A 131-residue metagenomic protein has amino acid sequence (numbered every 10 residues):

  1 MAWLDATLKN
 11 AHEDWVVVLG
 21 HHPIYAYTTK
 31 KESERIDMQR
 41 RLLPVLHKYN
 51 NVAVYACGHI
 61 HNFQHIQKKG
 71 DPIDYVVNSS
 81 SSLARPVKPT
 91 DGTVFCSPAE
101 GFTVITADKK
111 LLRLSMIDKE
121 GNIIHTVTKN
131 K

Functional and structural regions predicted by a protein language model:
M1-V76, T103, I123-T126: His/acidic metal-ligating clusters that form di-metal
Q64, K68-K131: Binuclear metal-dependent phosphoesterase catalytic core
